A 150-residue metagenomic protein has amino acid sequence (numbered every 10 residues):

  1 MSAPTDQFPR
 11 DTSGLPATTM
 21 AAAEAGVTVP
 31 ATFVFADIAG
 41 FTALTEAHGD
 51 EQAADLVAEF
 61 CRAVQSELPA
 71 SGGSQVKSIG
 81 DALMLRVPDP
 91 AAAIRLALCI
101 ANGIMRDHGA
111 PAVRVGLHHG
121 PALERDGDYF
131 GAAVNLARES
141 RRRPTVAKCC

Functional and structural regions predicted by a protein language model:
S2-Q7, V146-C150: Cytosolic regulatory/linker segments at or just downstream of nucleotide-handling modules in signal-transduction
Q7-R95, G103: Catalytic NTP-binding/metal-coordinating core of nucleotidyl cyclase/transferase enzymes
M84-C150: Catalytic beta-strand-to-alpha-helix segment of the class III nucleotidyl cyclase homology domain
